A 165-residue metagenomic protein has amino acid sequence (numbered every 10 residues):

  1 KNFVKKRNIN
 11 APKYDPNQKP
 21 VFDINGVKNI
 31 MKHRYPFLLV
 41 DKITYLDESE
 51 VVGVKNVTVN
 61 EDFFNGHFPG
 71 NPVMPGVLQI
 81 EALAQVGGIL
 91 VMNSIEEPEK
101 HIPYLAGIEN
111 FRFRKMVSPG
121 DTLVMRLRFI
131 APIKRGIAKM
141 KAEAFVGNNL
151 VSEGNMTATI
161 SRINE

Functional and structural regions predicted by a protein language model:
K1-V73, N93, E99-I102, R114-S118 (+3 more regions): Non-catalytic linker/capping segments at the edges of enzyme domains
G66-P75, I80-I89, L105: Compact, glycine-rich, soluble single-domain proteins
I108-R114: Short alpha-helix capping/helix-loop boundary micro-motifs
V124-L127: Well-ordered alpha/beta subsegment
